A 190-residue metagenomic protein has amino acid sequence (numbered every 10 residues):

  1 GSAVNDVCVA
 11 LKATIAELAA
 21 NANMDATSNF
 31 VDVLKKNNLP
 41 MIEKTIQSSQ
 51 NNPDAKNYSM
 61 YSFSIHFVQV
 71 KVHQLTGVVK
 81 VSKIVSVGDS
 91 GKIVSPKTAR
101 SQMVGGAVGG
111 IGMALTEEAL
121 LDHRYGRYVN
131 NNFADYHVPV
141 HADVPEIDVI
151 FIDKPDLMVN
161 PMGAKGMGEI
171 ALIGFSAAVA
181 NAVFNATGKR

Functional and structural regions predicted by a protein language model:
G1-R190: C-terminal catalytic domains of large/alpha subunits in multi-subunit enzymes
